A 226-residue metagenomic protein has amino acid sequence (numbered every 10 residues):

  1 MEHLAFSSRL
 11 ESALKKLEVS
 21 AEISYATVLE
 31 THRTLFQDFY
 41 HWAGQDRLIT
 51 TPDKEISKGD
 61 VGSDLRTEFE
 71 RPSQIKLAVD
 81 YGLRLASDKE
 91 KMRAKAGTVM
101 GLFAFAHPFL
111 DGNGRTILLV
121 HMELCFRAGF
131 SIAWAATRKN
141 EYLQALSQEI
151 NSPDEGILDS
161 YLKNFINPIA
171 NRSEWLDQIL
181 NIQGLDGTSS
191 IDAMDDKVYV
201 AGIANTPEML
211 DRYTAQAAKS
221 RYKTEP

Functional and structural regions predicted by a protein language model:
M1-D111, R115-P226: FIC/Doc superfamily catalytic core
